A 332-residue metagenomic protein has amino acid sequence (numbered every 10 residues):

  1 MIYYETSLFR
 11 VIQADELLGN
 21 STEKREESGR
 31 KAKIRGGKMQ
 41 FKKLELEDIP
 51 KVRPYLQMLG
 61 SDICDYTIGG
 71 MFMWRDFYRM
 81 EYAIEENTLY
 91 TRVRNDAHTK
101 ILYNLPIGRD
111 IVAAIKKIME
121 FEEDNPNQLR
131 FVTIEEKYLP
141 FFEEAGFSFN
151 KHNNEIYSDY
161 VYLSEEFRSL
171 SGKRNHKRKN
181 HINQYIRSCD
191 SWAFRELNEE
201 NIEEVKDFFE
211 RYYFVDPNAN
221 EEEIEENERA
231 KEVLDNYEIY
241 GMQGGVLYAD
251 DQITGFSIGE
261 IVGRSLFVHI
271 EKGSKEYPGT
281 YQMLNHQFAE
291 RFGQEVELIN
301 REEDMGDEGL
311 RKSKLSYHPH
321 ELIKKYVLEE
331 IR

Functional and structural regions predicted by a protein language model:
Y3-E5, E23-K38: Short, Lys/Arg-enriched N-terminal segments with co-localized hydrophobic residues within the first ~10-30 amino acids
K33-A113, P217-N236: N-terminal charged segments
T67-K137, Y248-K275: Conserved donor-binding loop and adjoining core beta-sheet/short helix segment in diverse acyl/aminoacyl transferases
I134-L139, H181, M305-G306: Short, polar loop motifs at secondary-structure junctions
A145-N154, L315-I323: Conserved acetyl-CoA-binding loop of GNAT-fold acetyltransferases
F147-N218: Acyltransferase donor/substrate-recognition loop-hinge adjacent to the catalytic core
E200-Q252: Short, conserved active-site entrance elements at the starts or edges of catalytic domains
G241-I331: Aromatic (often tryptophan-rich) hydrophobic motifs at membrane interfaces
